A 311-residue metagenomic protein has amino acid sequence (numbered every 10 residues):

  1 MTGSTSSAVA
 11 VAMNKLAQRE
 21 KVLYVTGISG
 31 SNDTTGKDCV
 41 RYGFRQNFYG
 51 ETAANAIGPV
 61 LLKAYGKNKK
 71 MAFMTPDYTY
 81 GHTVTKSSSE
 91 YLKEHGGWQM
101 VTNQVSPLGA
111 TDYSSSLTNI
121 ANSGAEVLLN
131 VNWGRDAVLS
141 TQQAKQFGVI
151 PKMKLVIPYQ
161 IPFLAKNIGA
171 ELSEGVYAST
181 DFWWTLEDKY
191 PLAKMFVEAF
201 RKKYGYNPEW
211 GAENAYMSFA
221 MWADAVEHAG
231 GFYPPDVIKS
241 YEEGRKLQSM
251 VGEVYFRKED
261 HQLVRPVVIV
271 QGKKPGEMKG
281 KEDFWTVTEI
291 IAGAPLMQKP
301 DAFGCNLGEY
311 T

Functional and structural regions predicted by a protein language model:
M1-N103, K152-A178: Extracytoplasmic ligand/sensor domains, especially the bilobed periplasmic-binding protein
G3-S4, K70-P76, N207-N214, Y233-V237 (+1 more regions): Surface-exposed patches in mature extracellular/periplasmic domains of secreted proteins
S7-Q18, D112, T118, A125-F147 (+1 more regions): Hydrophobic alpha-helical
N14-V22, L62-K67, S89-G97, T118-A125 (+4 more regions): Sec-exported extracytoplasmic/periplasmic mature domains
V40, T141-Y216, E227-Y233, V237-I238 (+1 more regions): Extracellular/periplasmic periplasmic-binding protein-like sensory domains
A53, I57, V84, D136 (+3 more regions): Catalytic-loop motifs flanking and including active-site residues across diverse enzymes
A53-I57, V105-I120: Structural motif
E174, E243-T311: Solvent-exposed, acidic/polar segments of extracytosolic/periplasmic ligand-binding ectodomains
